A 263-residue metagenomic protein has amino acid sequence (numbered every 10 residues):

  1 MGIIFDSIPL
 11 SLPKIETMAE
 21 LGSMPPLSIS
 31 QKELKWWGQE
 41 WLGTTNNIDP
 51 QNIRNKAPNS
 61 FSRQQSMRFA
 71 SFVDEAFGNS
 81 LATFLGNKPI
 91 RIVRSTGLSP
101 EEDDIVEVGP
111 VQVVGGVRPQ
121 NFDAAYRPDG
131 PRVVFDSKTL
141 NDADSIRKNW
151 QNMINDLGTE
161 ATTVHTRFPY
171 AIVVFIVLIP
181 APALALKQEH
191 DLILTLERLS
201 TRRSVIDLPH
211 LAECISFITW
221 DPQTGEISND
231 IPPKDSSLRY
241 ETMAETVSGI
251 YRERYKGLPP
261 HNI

Functional and structural regions predicted by a protein language model:
G2-I105: Interdomain/boundary linker segments immediately adjacent to catalytic/signaling cores
F5-M18, F61, A185-I263: Non-catalytic C-terminal interaction segments of nucleic acid-processing enzymes
P25, I29, Q65, K148-M153 (+2 more regions): Alpha-helix N-cap and loop-to-helix initiation/capping positions
S95-D104, I179-L184, Q223-T224: Short, internal active-site loops enriched in acidic
T96-N121: Charged, often glycine-rich, active-site loop that binds/positions anionic groups
V117-F135: Active-site beta-strand-loop-beta-strand hairpin of nuclease catalytic cores that positions key catalytic residues
V134, V174-V177, F217: Structural beta-sheet core signal
T139-E189: Catalytic cores of nucleic-acid endonucleases
